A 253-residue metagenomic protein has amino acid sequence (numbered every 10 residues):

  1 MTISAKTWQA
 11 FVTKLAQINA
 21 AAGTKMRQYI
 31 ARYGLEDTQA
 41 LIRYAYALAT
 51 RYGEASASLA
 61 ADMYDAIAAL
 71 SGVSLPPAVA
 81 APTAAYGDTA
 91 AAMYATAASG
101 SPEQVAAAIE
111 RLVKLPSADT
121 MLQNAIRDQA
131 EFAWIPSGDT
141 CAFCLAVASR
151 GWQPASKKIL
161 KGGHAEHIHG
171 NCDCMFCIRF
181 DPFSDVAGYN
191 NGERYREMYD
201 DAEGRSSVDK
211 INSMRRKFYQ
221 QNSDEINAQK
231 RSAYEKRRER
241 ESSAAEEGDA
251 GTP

Functional and structural regions predicted by a protein language model:
M1-H169, I178-P253: Domain-core detector
